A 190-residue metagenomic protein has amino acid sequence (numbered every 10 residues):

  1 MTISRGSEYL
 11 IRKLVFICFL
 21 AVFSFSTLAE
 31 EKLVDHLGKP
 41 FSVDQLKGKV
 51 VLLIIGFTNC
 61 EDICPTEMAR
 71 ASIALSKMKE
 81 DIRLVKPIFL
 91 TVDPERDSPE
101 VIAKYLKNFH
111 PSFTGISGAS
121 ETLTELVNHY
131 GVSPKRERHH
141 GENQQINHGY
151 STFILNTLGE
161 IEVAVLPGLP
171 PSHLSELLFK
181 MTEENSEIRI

Functional and structural regions predicted by a protein language model:
M1-I11: N-terminal secretory signal peptides that target proteins for export/translocation
V15-S24: Bacterial N-terminal signal peptides
S26-K47, A69: N-terminal "domain-start" segment that seeds a small globular fold
L28-E30, V51, G149-S151: Short loop/turn microsegments at loop-to-beta-strand junctions
D44-E67, A71: Short active-site neighborhood of thiol/selenol oxidoreductases, capturing the structured segment around
M68-L126: Structural microenvironment flanking redox-active thiols in thiol-disulfide oxidoreductases
T122-L177: Thiol/disulfide oxidoreductase modules built on the thioredoxin-like
I188-I190: Short, solvent-exposed mixed-charge patches
